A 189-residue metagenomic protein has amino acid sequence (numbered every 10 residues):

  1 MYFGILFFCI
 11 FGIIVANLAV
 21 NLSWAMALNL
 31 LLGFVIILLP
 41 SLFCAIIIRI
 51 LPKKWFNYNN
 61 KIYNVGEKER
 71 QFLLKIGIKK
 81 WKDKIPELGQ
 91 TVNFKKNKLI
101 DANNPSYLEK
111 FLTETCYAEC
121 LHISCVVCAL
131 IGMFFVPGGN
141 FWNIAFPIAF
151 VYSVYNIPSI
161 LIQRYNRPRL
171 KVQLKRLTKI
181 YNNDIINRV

Functional and structural regions predicted by a protein language model:
M1-F43, L108-T113, L161-L170, L174 (+1 more regions): Cytosolic-side membrane-entry/anchor segment at the start of a transmembrane helix
F7-I14, L39, Q90, E119-C120 (+1 more regions): Hydrophobic alpha-helical transmembrane segments of multi-pass integral membrane proteins
A25-I36, F134, G138-F150: Hydrophobic alpha-helical transmembrane segments
A27-I78, Y152-S159: Hydrophobic alpha-helical membrane-embedded segments
A45, R49, L130-N140, I160-Q163: Transmembrane helix-loop junctions and nearby membrane-interface residues
K53-F111, P168, V172, R176-V189: Membrane-proximal soluble regions of multi-pass membrane proteins
L108-N140: Transmembrane alpha-helical segments and their cytosolic interface motifs in multi-pass membrane proteins
I144-V172, R176-K179: Extended hydrophobic/aromatic segments used for targeting, binding, or gating
